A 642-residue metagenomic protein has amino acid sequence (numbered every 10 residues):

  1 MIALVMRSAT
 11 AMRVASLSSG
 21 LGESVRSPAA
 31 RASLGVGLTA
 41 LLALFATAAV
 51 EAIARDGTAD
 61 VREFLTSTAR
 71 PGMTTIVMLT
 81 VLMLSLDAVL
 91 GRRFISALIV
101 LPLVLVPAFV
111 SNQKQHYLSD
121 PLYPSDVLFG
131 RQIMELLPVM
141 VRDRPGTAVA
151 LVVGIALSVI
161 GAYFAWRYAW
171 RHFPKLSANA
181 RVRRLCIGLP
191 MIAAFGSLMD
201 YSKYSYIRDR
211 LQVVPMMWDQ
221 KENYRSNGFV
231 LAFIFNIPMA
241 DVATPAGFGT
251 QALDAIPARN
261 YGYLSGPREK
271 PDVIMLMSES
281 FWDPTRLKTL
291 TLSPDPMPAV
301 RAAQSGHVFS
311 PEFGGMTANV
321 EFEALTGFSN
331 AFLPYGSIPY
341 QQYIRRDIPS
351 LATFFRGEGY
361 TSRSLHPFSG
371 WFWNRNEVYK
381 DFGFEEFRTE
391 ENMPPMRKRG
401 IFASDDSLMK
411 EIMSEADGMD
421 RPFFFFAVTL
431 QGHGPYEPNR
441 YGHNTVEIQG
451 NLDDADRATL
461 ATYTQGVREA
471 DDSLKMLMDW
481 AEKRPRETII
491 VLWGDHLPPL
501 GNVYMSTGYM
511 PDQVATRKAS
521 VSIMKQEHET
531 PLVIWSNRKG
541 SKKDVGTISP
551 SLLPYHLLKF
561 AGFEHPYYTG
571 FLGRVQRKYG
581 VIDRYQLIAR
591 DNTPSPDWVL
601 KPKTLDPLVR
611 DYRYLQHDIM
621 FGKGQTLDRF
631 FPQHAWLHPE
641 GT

Functional and structural regions predicted by a protein language model:
I2-Q220: Transmembrane and membrane-interface helices of multi-pass, inner-membrane envelope-modifying transferases
E51-R62, T66, R70-G72, I76 (+17 more regions): Hydrophobic N-terminal alpha-helices or hydrophobic patches in metabolic proteins across all domains of life
Q113, M140-T147, H172, A240 (+6 more regions): Short secondary-structure junctions and interdomain/linker hinges
L118, V127-P138, F229-D241, T250-N260 (+1 more regions): Short alpha-helical interface patches
V127-G130, Y204, S226-V230, M297 (+2 more regions): Alpha-helix initiation and N-capping motif
G196-M275: Membrane-interface segments at or immediately adjacent to transmembrane helices that form the boundary between
N260-R268, S278, D283-T642: Solvent-exposed soluble domains appended to multi-pass membrane proteins
